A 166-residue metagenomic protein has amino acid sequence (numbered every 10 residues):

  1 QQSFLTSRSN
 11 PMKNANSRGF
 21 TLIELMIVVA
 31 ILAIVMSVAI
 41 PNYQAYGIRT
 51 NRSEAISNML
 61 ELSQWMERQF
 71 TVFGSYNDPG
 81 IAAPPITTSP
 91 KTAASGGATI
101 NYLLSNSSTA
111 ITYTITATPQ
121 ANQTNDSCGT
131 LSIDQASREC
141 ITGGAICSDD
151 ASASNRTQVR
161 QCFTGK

Functional and structural regions predicted by a protein language model:
Q1-P11: Short, Lys/Arg-enriched N-terminal segments with co-localized hydrophobic residues within the first ~10-30 amino acids
Q2-F4, T71-K166: Periplasmic/extracellular, small/polar-rich flexible segments of pilin-like filament-forming proteins
M12-Y43: N-terminal single-pass transmembrane signal-anchor helix
S17, R49-S53, S57, S108 (+1 more regions): Residues at secondary-structure transition points
A39, Y46, M66: Conserved alpha-helical elements of the SDR catalytic core
R49-S53, L60-A82: Alpha-helix exit/C-cap motif
